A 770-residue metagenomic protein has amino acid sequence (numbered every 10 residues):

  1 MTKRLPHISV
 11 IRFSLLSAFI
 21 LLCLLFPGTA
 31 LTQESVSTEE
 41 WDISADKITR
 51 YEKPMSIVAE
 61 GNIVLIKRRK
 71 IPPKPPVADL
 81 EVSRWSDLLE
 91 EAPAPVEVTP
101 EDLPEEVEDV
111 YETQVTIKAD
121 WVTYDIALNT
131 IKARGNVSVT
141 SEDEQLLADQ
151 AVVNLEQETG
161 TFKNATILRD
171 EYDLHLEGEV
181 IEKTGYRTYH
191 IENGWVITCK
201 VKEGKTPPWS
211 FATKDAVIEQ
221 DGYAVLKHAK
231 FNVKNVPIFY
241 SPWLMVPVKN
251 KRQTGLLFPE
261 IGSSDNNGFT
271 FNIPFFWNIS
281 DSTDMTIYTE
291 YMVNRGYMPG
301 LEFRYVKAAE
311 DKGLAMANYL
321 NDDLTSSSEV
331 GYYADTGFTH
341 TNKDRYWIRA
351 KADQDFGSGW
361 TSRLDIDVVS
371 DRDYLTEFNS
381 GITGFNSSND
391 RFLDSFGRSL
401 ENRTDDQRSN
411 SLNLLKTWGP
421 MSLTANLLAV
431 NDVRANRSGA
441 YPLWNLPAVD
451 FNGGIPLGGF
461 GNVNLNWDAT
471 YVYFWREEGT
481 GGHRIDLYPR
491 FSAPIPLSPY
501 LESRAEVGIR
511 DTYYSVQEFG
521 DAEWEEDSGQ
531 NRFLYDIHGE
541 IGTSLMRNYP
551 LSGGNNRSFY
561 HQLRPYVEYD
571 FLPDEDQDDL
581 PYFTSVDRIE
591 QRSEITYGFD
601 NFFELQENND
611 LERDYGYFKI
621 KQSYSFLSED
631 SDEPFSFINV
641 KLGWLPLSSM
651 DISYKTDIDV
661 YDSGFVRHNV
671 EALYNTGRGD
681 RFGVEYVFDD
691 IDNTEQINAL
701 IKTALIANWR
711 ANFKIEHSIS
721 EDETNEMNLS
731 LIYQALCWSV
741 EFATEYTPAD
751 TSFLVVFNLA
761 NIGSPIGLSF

Functional and structural regions predicted by a protein language model:
M1-I11: N-terminal secretory signal peptides that target proteins for export/translocation
K3, F19-L22, T584: Charged, low-complexity surface segments at secondary-structure and domain boundaries
S9-V10, A127, L563: Intrinsic disorder/low-complexity detector
V10, P27-A30: Intrinsic disorder/low-complexity segments in short proteins, especially the signal peptide and propeptide regions
S14-F26: Bacterial N-terminal signal peptides
L31-N193, S210-I218, Y223-H228, I287 (+2 more regions): N-terminal amphipathic/hydrophobic interface segments
L80, L88, E144, Q150-G160 (+3 more regions): Outer-membrane beta-barrel proteins and related beta-barrel translocases across Gram-negative bacteria
